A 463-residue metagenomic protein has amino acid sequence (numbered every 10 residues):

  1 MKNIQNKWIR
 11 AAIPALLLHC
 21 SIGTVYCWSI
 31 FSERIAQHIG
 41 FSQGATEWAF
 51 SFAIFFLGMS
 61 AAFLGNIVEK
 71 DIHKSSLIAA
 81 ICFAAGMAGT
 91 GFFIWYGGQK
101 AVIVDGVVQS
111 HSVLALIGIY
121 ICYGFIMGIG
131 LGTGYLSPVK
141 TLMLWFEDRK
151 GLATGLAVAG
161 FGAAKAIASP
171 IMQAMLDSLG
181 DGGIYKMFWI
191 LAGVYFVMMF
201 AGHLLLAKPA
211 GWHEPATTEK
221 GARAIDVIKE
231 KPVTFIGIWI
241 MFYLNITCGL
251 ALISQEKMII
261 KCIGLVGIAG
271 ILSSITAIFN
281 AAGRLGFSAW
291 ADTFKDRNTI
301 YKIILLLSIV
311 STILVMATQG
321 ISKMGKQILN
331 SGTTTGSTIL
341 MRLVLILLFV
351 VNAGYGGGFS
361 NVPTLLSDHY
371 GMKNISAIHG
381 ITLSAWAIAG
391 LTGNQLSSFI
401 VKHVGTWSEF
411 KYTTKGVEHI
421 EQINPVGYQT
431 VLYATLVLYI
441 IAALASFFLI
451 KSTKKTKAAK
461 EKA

Functional and structural regions predicted by a protein language model:
Q5-C27, K231-G249, F349-A353: Pair of pore-lining "gating" transmembrane helices in MFS-fold secondary transporters
W28-E33, S169, V233-S288, F359 (+2 more regions): Extracytoplasmic gate region of multi-pass secondary transporters
I35, T133-F146, A153-T154, G357-Y370: Intracellular juxtamembrane helix-capping segments at the cytosolic ends of symmetry-related transmembrane helices
S60-I72, R284-D296: Helix-to-loop junctions at the C-terminal end of transmembrane segments in multipass secondary transporters
C82-S112, L307-T333: C-terminal ends and interior cores of transmembrane alpha-helices in multi-pass membrane transporters/permeases
G86, A101-T133, Y243, L329-G357: Hydrophobic core of transmembrane alpha-helices in multi-pass small-molecule transporters, especially MFS/SLC-type
F161-A210: Helix-loop-helix hairpin linking two adjacent transmembrane segments in secondary transporters
F279, G286, T293-L365: C-terminal transmembrane helical hairpin of 12-TM major facilitator-type secondary transporters
